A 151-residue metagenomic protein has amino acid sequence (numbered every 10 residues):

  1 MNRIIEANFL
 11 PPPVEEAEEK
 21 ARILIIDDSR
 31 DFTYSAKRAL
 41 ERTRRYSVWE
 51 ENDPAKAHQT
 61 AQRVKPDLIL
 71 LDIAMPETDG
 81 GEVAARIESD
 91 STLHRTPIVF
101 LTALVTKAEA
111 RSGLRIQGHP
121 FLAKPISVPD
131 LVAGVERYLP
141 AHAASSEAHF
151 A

Functional and structural regions predicted by a protein language model:
D27, D72, T102: Active-site residues of response regulator receiver
R30-W49: Two-component/phosphorelay signaling modules centered on CheY-like receiver
E51-A55: Conserved Asp/Asn-Gly motif in the active-site loop of CheY-like receiver
V64-L70: Active-site beta3 strand of CheY-like receiver
M75: Receiver (REC) domain active-site loop signature in two-component systems and cognate sites in sensor histidine kinases
I126-E136, A143: C-terminal output helix
